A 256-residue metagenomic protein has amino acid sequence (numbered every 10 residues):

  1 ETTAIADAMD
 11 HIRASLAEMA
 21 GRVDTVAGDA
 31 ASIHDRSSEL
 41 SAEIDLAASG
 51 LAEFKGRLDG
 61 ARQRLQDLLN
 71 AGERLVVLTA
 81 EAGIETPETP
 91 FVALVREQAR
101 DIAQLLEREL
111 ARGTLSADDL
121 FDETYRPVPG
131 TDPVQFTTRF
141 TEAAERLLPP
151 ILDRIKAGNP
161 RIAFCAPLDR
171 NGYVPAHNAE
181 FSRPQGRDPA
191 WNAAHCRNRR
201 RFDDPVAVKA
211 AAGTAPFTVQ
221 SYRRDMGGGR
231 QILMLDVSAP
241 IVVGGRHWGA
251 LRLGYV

Functional and structural regions predicted by a protein language model:
T2, M9, L16, V23 (+10 more regions): Hydrophobic interface positions of alpha-helical coiled-coils
I5, M19, V26, R108-E109 (+1 more regions): Surface-exposed helix-capping loop/turn segments at secondary-structure junctions
I12-R13, S41, R252: Secondary-structure boundary/capping motif
Q63-V256: N-terminal membrane-sensor/transducer module of prokaryotic signaling receptors
